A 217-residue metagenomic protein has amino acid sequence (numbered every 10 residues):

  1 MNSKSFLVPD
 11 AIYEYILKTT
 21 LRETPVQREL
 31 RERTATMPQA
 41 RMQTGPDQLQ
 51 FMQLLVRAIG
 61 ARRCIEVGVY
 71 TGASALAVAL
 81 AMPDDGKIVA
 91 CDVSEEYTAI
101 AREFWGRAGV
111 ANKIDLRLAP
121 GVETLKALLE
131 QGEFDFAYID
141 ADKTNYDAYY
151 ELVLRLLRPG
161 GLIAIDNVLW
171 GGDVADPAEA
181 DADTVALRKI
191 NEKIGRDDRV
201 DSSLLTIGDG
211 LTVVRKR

Functional and structural regions predicted by a protein language model:
M1-F136, K143-A164, V168-R217: A short alpha-helical cap/connector motif
